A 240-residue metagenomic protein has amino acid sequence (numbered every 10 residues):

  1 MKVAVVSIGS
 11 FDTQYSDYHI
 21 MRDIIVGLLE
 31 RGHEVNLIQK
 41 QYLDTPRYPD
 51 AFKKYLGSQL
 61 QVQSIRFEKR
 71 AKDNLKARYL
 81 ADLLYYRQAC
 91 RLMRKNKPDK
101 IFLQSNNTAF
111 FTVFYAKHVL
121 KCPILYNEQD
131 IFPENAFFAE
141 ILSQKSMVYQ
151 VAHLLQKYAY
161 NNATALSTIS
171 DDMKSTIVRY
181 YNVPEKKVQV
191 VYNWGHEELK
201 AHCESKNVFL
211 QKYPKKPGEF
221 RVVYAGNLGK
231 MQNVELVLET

Functional and structural regions predicted by a protein language model:
M1-K54, S58, E239: N-terminal subdomain of nucleotide-sugar transferases
I8, F67-K76, C122-K157, S175 (+2 more regions): Acceptor-binding helix/loop patch of EC 2.4 sugar-transfer enzymes, predominantly nucleotide-sugar-dependent
L37-N96: A conserved catalytic-core segment of Leloir-type glycosyltransferases
Q41, D172, V191-W194: Carbohydrate-associated surface elements
T45, R78-A89, P98-E134: An aromatic- and histidine-rich active-site surface loop
P49-K53, K200-K215: A short helix/loop element that forms part of the nucleotide-sugar donor recognition site in Leloir-type
C90-R94, F110-F114, H118-V119, F132 (+1 more regions): Membrane-proximal helix-turn-helix segments that form the acceptor-binding/catalytic region of lipid-linked
K215-Q232, L238: Conserved donor-binding/catalytic core segment of Leloir-type glycosyltransferases
